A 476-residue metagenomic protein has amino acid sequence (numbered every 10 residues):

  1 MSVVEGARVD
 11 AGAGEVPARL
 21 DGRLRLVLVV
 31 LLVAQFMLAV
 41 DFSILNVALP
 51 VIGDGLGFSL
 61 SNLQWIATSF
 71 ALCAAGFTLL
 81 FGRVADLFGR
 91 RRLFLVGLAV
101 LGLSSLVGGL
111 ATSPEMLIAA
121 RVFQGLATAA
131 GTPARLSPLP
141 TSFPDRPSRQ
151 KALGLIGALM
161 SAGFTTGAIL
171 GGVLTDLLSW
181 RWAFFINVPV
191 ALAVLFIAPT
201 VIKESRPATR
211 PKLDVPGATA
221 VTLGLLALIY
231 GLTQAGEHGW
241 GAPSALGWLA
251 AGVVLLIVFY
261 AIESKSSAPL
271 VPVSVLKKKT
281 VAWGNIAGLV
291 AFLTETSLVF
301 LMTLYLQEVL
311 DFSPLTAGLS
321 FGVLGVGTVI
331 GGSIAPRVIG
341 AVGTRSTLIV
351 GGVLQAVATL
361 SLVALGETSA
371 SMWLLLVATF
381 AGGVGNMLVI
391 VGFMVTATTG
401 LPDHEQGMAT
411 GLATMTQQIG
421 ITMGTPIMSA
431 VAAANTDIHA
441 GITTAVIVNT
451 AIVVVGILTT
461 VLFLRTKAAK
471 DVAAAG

Functional and structural regions predicted by a protein language model:
S2-T200, V342, L348-A356, L360-E367 (+5 more regions): Transmembrane-helix bundle of Major Facilitator Superfamily
V3, A475-G476: Short, intrinsically disordered, low-complexity terminal/loop segments
E15, V33, G89, A134 (+12 more regions): Residue-level signal for pocket-adjacent positions within structured domains
L24-V40, L45-L49, L60, L126 (+2 more regions): 12-transmembrane solute porter fold
G55, S142, E204, Q234 (+5 more regions): Generic structural signal for alpha-helix termini and adjacent loop/cap motifs
G76, A130, A193, L223-L226 (+3 more regions): Residue-level signal for the membrane-embedded core of alpha-helical transmembrane segments, especially mid-helix
G154, D176-L289, T294, F312-S313 (+4 more regions): Hydrophobic transmembrane-helix bundles of small-molecule transporters
